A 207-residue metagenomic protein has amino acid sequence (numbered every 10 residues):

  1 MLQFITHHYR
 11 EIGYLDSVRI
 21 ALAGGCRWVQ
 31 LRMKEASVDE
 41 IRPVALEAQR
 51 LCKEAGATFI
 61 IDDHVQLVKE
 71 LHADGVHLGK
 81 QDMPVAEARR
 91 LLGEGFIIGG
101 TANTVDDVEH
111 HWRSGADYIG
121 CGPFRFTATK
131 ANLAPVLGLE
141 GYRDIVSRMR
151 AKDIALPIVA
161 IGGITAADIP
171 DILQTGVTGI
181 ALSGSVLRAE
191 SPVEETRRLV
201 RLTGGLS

Functional and structural regions predicted by a protein language model:
M1-M83, R90-D117, A134, D144 (+4 more regions): Conserved N-terminal beta1-alpha1 strand-loop-helix module at the mouth
W28-R32, G120-A128, I180-S183: Short beta-strands and strand-loop turn motifs
G122, A131, P135, G162 (+1 more regions): Flexible, active-site-adjacent loop/turn segments at secondary-structure boundaries
K130-S147: Substrate-recognition "cap/lid" segment bordering the active-site pocket of phosphatases
